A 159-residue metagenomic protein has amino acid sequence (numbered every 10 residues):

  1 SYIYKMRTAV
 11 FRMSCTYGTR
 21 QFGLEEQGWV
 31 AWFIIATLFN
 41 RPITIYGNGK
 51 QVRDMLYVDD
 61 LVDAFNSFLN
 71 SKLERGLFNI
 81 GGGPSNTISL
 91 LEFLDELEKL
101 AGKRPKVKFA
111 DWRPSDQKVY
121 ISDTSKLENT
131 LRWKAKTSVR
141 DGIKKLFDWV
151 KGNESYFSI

Functional and structural regions predicted by a protein language model:
S1-T8, A36: Active-site-adjacent segment of SDR/Rossmann-fold oxidoreductases
M6, T16-W32, F39-R41, I45-Y46 (+5 more regions): Glycine/proline-rich active-site loop of Rossmann-fold NAD(P)-dependent oxidoreductases
N48, R75-N79, L91-L94, G102-V119 (+1 more regions): C-terminal "lid/loop" region of Rossmann-like NAD(P)-dependent oxidoreductases
V58, L77, R113-K134, D141 (+1 more regions): Conserved C-terminal active-site "lid" loop/helix of NAD(P)H-dependent oxidoreductases that clamps the redox cofactor
L61, F65, I80, L90-F93 (+2 more regions): Non-catalytic, hydrophobic alpha-helical segments
V139-I159: Amphipathic terminal alpha-helices
